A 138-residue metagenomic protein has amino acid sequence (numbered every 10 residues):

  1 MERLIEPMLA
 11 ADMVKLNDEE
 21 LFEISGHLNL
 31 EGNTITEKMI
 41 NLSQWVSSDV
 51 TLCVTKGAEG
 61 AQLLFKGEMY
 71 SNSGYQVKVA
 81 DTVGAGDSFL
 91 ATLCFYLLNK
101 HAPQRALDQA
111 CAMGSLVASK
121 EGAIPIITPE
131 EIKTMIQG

Functional and structural regions predicted by a protein language model:
M1-T36, E59: Conserved beta-alpha-beta core of the PfkB/ribokinase-like small-molecule kinase fold
L28-G138: Conserved phosphate-binding/catalytic region of the ribokinase-like
